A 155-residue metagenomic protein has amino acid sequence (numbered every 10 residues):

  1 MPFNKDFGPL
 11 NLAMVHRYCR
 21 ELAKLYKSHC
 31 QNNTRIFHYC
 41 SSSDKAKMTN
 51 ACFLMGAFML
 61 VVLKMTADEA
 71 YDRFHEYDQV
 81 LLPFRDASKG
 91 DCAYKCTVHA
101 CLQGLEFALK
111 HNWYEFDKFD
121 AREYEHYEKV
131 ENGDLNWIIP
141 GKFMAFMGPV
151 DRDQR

Functional and structural regions predicted by a protein language model:
M1-R155: Cys-based phosphatase fold recognition centered on the PTP superfamily
